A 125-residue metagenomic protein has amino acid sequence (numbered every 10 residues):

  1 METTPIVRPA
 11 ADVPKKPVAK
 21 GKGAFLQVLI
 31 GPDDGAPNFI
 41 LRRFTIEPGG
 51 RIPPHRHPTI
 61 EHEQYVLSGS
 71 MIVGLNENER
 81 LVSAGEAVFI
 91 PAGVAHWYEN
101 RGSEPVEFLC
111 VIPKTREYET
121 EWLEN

Functional and structural regions predicted by a protein language model:
M1-N38, L123-N125: A short, N-terminal "cap"/entry segment at the start of jelly-roll beta-barrel domains of the cupin/DSBH fold
A24, I30, L41, P53 (+3 more regions): Anionic, Ser/Thr-rich low-complexity intrinsically disordered regions
P32, P53-P58, E99-R101, E121: Short histidine-centered beta-strand/loop micro-motifs that create catalytic or ligand/metal-coordination sites
R42-H57, A92: Conserved short histidine dyad/triad with adjacent acidic residue
R43, F89, E104-T120: A short hydrophobic beta-strand segment most commonly corresponding to one strand of the jelly-roll/cupin
P54, V73-G74, I90, H96-G102: Short beta-strand His + acidic residue motifs that chelate non-heme Fe in jelly-roll/DSBH and cupin folds
T59-M71, N76: Glycine- and acidic-residue-biased ligand/ion/polar-headgroup-sensing regions
N78-A92: Short acidic-glycine-tyrosine-enriched beta hairpin
